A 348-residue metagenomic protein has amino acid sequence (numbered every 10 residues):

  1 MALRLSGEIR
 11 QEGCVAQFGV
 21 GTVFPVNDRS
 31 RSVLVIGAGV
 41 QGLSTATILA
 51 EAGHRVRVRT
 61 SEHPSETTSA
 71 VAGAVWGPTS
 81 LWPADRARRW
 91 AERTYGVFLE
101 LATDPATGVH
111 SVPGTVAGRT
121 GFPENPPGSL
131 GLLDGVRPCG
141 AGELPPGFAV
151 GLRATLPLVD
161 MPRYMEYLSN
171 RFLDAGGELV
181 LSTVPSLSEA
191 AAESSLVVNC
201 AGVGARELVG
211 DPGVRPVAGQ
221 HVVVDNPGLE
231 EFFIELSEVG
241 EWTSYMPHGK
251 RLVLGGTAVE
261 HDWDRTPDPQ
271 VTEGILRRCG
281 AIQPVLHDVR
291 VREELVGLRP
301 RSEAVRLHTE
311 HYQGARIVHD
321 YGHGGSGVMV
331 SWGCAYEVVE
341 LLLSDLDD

Functional and structural regions predicted by a protein language model:
A2-S32, V180-L181: Extreme N-terminal leader/targeting segments of oxidoreductases
V33-H54: N-terminal Rossmann-like FAD-binding beta1-loop-alpha1 element of flavoenzymes
S44, A191-R277, I282-R290: Flavin-dependent oxidoreductases
E51-T68: Glycine-rich FAD pyrophosphate-binding loop
G73-A149: Dinucleotide-binding Rossmann-like beta1-alpha1 core, especially the glycine-rich loop that anchors the ADP
H110-V112, P284-V296: A short coil-to-beta-strand element that immediately follows conserved catalytic motifs
L152-L181, A191: Helical element adjacent to the flavin cofactor pocket in flavoenzyme catalytic cores
Y167, R290-D348: C-terminal catalytic lobe of FAD-dependent flavoproteins
